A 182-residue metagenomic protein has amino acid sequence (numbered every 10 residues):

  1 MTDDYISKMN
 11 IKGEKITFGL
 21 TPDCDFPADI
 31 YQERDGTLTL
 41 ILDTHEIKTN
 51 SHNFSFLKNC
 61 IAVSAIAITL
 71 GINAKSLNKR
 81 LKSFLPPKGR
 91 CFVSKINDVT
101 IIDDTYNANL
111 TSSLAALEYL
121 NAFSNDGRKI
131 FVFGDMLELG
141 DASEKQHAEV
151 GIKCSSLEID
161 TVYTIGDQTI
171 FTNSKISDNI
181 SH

Functional and structural regions predicted by a protein language model:
M1-I101, D126-G127, I152-S155, I159-T161 (+1 more regions): Acidic, Mg2+-coordinating active-site environments of NTP-dependent enzymes
P87, T105-N179: Active-site beta-alpha connecting loops in nucleotide-dependent enzymes
